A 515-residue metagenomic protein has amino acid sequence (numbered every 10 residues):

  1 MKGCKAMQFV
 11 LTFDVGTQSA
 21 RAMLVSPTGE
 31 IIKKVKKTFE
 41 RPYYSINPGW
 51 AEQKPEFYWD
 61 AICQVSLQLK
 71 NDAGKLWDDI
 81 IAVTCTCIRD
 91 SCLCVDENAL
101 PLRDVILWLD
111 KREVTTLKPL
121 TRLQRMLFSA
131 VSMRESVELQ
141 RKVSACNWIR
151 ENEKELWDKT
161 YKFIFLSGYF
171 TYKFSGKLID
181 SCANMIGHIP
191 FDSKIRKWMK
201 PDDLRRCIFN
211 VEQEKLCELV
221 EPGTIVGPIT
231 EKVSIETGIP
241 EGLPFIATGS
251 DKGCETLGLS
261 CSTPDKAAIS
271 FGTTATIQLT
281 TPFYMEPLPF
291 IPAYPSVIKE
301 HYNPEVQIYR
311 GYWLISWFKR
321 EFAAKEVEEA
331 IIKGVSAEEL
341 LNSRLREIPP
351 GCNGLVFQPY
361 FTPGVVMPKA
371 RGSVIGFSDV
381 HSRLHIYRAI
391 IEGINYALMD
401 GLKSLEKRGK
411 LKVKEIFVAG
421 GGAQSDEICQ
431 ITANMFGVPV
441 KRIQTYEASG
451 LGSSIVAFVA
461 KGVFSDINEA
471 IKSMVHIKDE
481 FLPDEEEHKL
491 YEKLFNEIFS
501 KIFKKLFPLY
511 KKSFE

Functional and structural regions predicted by a protein language model:
K2-T38, I81-P119, E155, G223 (+1 more regions): Glycine/Thr-rich phosphate-binding loops that ligate phosphate moieties of nucleotide and other phosphorylated ligands
V15-T17, A130-S250, I315, Q358-P359 (+2 more regions): Gly/Ser/Thr-rich active-site cleft segment
G29, Q53, I81-C87, I106-L109 (+10 more regions): Active-site nucleophile and cofactor-binding loops and adjacent substrate-binding regions of central metabolic enzymes
K36-W77: N-terminal phosphate-binding loop and adjacent alpha-helix
P48, W59, K70, G74-V143: Active-site phosphate-binding/coordination module
E56-Y58, R122-V137, G238-P240, K266-A268 (+1 more regions): A polyampholytic, Gly/Pro-enriched intrinsically disordered region
I62-I81, N152-W157, D202-E212, T237 (+1 more regions): Phosphate/pyrophosphate-binding loops at sites that engage ATP/ADP/AMP, CoA/4′-phosphopantetheine, polyphosphate
F191-K299, I332-S343, D426-E427, T432: ATP-dependent carbohydrate kinase catalytic cores
